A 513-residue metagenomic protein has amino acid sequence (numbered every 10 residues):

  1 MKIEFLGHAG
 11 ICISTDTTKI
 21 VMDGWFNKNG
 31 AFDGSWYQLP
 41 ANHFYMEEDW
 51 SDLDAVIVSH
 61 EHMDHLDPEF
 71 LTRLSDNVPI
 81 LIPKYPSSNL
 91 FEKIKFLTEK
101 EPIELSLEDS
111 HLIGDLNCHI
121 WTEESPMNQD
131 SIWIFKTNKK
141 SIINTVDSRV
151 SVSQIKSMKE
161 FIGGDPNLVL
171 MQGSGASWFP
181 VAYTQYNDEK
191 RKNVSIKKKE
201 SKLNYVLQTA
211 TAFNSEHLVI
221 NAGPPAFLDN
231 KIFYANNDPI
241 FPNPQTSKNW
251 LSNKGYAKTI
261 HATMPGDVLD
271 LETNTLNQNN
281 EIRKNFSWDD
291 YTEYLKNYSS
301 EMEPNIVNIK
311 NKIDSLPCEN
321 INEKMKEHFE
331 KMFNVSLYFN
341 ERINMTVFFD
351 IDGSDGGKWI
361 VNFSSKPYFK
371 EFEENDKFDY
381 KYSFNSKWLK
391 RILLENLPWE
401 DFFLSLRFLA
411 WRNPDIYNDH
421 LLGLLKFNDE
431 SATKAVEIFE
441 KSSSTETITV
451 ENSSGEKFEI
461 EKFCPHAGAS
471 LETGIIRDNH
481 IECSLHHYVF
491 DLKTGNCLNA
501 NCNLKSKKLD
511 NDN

Functional and structural regions predicted by a protein language model:
M1-H43, W121, K426-T449: Zn-dependent metallo-beta-lactamase
G10-D16, S110-P166, F463: Catalytic core of the metallo-beta-lactamase
T18-V58, P68-R73, K84, V150-G164 (+1 more regions): Pre-active-site segment of Zn-dependent metallo-hydrolases
V21-D23, D52-D64, L81-Y85, I143-R149 (+6 more regions): Active-site neighborhood of phospho(di)ester-bond hydrolases with catalytic His/Asp-centered motifs
N42-D109, R477-L509: Active-site HxH/HxHxD metal-binding segment of metal-dependent hydrolases
I82-K140, T246-N249, H261-A262, S443-E446 (+1 more regions): Metallo-beta-lactamase
S153-K254: Cap/insert and terminal regions of metallo-dependent hydrolase folds
L269-F463, L471-T473, I481: Feature captures hydrophobic
